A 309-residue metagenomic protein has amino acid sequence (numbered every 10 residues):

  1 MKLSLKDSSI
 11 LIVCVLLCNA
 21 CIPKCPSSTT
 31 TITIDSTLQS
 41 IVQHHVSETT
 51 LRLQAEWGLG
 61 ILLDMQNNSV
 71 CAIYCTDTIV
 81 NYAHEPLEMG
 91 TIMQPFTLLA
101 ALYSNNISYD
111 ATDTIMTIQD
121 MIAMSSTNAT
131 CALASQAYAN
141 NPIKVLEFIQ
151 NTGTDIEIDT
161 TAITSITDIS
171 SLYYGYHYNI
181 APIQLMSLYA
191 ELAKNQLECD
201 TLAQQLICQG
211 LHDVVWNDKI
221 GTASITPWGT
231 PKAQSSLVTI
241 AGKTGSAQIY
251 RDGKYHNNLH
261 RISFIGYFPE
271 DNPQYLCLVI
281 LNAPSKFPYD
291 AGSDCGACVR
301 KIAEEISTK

Functional and structural regions predicted by a protein language model:
K2-S4, C25-T29, T33-T91, F96-L281: Beta-lactam-recognizing serine transpeptidase/beta-lactamase-like catalytic domain environment
S8-L17: Sec-dependent N-terminal signal peptides
A283-C295: A short acidic/glycine-rich loop-to-helix N-cap element
S293-K309: Short, gly/Ser/Thr-rich active-site loops of penicillin-recognizing serine hydrolases
